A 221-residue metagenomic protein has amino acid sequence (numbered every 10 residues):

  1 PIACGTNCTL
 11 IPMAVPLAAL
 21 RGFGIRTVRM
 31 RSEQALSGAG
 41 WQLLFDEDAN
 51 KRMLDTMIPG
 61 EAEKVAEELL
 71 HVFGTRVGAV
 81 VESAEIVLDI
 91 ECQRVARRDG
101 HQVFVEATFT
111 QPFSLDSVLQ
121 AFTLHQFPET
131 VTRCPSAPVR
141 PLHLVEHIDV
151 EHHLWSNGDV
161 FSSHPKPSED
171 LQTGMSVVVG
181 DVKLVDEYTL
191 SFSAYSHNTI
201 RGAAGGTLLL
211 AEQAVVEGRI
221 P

Functional and structural regions predicted by a protein language model:
P1-M53, V87, L184-V185, S196-I200 (+1 more regions): N-terminal Rossmann-like NAD(P) cofactor-binding subdomain of oxidoreductases, focused on the glycine-rich
V15-A19, K64, E68-V72, A121 (+1 more regions): Alpha-helical scaffold segments in soluble metabolic enzymes
T27-T189: C-terminal substrate-binding/catalytic lobe of Rossmann-fold NAD(P)-dependent oxidoreductases
A62, I200-A204: Short, charged, low-complexity patches
Q93-R97, S196-R201: Glycine-rich phosphate/pyrophosphate-binding beta-alpha loops
L190-S196: Short, well-ordered beta-strand elements
